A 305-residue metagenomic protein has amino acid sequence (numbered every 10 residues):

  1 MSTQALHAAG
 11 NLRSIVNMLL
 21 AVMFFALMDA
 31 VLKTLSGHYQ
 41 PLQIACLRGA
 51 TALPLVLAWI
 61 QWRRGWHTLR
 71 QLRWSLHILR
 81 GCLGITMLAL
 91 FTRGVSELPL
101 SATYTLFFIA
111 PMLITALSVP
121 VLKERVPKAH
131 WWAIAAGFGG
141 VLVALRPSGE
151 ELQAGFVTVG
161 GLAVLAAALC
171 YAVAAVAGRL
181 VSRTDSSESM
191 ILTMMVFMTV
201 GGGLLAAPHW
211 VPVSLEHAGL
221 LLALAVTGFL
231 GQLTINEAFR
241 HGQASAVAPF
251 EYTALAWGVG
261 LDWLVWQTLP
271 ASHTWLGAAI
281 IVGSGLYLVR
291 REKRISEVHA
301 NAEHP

Functional and structural regions predicted by a protein language model:
M1-M23, L53-L79, K128, E151-F156 (+4 more regions): Membrane-interface interhelical linkers
V22-L27, L57, G81-A89, P111-A116 (+7 more regions): Hydrophobic/small/kink-forming positions within alpha-helical transmembrane segments of polytopic membrane proteins
M23-T51, V173-F197: Juxtamembrane helix-loop-helix junctions in multi-pass membrane proteins
A30-P41, S96, L145-V157, A206-L222 (+1 more regions): Membrane-interface helix termini and inter-helical loops of multi-pass transporters
Q40-P54, R93-A110, F156-C170, S214-G228 (+1 more regions): Structural signature of hydrophobic alpha-helical transmembrane segments
L47, Y104-I109, V181-F197, Q232-W263: Helix-helix packing/entry segments at the starts of transmembrane helices
P111-A135, A256-W275: C-terminal transmembrane-helix exit sites in multi-pass transporters
A129-S148, H273-E292: Hydrophobic transmembrane alpha-helices of multi-pass small-molecule transport proteins
